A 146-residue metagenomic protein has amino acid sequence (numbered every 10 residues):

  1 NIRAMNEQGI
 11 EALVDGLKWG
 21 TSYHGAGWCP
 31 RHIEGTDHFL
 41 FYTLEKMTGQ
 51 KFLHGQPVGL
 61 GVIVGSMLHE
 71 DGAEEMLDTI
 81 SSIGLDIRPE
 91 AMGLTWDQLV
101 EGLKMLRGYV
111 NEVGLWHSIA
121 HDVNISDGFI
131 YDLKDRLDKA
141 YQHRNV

Functional and structural regions predicted by a protein language model:
N1-E90, L94: Active-site segments that bind and position negatively charged phosphate/pyrophosphate groups
E70-V146: C-terminal charged capping/lid subdomain of soluble metabolic enzymes
